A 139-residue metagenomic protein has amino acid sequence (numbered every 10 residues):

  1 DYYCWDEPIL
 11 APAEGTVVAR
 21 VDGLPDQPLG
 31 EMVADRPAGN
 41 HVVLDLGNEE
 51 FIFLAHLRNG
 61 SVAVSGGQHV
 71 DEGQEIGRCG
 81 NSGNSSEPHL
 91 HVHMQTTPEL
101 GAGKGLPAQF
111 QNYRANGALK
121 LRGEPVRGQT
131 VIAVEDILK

Functional and structural regions predicted by a protein language model:
Y3-W5, V62-A63: Short, small/polar residue-rich loop motifs at catalytic or cofactor-binding pockets
L10, E50-G73: Short histidine-centered loop motifs in beta-beta connectors
E14-R58: Zn2+-dependent peptidoglycan hydrolase active-site motif and core
R36, A63, Q68, H93-K139: Acidic, glycine-rich catalytic/binding loops that coordinate metals and/or anionic ligands
L57, E87-T97: Histidine-centered catalytic micro-motifs
A63-S65, N81-P88: Short glycine/proline-centered loop/turn elements that form peptide/ligand docking sites
D71-G83: Short hydrophobic beta/alpha edge segments that flank linear recognition/processing sites
